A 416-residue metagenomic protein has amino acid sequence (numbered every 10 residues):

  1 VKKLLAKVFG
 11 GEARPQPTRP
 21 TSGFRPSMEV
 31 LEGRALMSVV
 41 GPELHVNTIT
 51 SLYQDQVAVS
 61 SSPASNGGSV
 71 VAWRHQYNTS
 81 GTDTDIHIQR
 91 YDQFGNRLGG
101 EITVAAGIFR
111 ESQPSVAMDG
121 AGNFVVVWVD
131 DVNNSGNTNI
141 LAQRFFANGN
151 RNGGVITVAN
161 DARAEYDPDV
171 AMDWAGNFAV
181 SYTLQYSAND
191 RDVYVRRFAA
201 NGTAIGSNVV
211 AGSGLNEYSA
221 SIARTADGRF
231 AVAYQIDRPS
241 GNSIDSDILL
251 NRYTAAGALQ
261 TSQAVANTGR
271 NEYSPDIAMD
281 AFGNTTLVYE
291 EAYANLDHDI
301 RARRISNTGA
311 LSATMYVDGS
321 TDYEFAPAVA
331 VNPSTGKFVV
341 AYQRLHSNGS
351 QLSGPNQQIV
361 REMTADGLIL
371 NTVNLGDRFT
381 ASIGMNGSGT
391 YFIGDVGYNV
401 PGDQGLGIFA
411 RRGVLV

Functional and structural regions predicted by a protein language model:
V1-V39: Subset of Sec-pathway N-terminal targeting signals
V39-V416: Extracellular, repeat-based ectodomains that mediate carbohydrate processing or recognition
